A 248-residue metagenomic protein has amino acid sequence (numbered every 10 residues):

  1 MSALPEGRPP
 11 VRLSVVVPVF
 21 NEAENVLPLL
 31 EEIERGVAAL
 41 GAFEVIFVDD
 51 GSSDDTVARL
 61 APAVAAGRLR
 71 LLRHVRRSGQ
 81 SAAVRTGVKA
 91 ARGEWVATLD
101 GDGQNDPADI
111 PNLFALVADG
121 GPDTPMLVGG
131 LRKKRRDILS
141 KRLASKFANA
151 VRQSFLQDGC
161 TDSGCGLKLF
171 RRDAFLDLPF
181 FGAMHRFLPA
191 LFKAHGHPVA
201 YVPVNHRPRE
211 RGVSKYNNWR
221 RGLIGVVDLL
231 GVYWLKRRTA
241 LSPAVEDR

Functional and structural regions predicted by a protein language model:
R12-S14, E44: Cell-envelope/extracellular polymer assembly enzymes that use nucleotide-activated donors
V15, I33, G87, D102 (+5 more regions): Residue-level signature of catalytic and energy-coupling elements of molecular machines, predominantly ATP/GTP-dependent
V19-E31, G51: Active-site beta-to-alpha loop of glycosyltransferases that engages the nucleotide-sugar donor
E32-A42: Short, acidic, metal-binding catalytic loop of nucleotide-sugar glycosyltransferases
F43-F47, V57-A90: Conserved donor nucleotide-binding strand/loop of the catalytic core
D49-A58, G103: A conserved acidic beta->alpha catalytic loop
L72-A90, W95-T98, P107-G182, R186 (+4 more regions): Acceptor/aglycone-binding surface of glycosyltransferases and processive sugar-polymer synthases
F180, A190-R207: Catalytic donor-sugar/metal-binding loop of nucleotide-sugar-dependent glycosyltransferases
